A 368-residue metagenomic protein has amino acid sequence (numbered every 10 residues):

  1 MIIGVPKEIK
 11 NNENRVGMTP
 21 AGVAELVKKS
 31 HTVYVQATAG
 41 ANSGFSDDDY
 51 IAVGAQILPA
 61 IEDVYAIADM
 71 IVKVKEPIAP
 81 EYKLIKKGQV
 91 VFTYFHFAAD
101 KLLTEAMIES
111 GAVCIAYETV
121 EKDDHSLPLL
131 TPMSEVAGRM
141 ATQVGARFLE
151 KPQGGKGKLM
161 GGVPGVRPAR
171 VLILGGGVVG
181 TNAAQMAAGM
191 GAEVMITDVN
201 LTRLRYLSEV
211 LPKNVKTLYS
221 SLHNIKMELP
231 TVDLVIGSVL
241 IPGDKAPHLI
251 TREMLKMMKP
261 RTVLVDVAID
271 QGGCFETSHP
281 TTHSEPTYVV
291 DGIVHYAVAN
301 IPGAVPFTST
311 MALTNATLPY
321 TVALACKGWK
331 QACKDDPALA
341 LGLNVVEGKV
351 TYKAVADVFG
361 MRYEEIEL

Functional and structural regions predicted by a protein language model:
I2, E8, P77-A169, V298-N300: Glycine/serine-rich phosphate-binding loop and adjoining beta1-alpha1 elements at the start of nucleotide-handling
I2-S110: An N-terminal-biased, well-structured beta-alpha scaffold segment characteristic of Rossmann-like dinucleotide-binding
P6, K29-S30, V53, A98 (+13 more regions): Change "in soluble alpha/beta enzymes" to "in soluble alpha/beta proteins
P6-F45, P152-L240, T287: Glycine-rich phosphate/diphosphate-binding loop of Rossmann-like nucleotide-binding domains
D69, K75-E76, F95-H96, S221 (+3 more regions): Short glycine-/small-residue-rich Rossmann-like dinucleotide-binding loops
E118-V144, F148-L159, I269, C274-L368: Adenosine-phosphate binding glycine-rich loop
E209-D291: Rossmann-like adenosine-cofactor binding region
